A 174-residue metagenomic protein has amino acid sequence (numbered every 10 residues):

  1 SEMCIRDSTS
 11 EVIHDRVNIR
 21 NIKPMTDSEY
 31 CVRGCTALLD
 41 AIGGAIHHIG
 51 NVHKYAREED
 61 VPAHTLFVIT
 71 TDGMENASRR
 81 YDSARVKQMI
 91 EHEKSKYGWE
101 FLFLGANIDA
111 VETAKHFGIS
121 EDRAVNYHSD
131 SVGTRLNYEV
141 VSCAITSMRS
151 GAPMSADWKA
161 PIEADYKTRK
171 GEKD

Functional and structural regions predicted by a protein language model:
S1-C4: Short, small-residue-biased leader/transition segments that mark boundaries at the very start of proteins
R6-T26: Short, charge-patterned binding micro-sites
R6-T9, D72, A106: Cofactor-binding loop segments of dinucleotide-utilizing enzymes, especially the Rossmann-like FAD- and NAD(P)+-binding
P24-A63, L102-E112, G133: Von Willebrand factor
I42-E91: Exposed acidic/Ser/Thr-rich ligand/metal-binding surfaces
K54-E58, H92-G98, F103, V132-G133 (+1 more regions): A charge-rich, low-complexity, intrinsically flexible signal that marks solvent-exposed coils, linkers, repeats
M74-H116: VWA/integrin I-like adhesion module and closely mimicked acidic/polar interface patches used
A106-P153: Von Willebrand factor A/integrin I-like adhesion domains
